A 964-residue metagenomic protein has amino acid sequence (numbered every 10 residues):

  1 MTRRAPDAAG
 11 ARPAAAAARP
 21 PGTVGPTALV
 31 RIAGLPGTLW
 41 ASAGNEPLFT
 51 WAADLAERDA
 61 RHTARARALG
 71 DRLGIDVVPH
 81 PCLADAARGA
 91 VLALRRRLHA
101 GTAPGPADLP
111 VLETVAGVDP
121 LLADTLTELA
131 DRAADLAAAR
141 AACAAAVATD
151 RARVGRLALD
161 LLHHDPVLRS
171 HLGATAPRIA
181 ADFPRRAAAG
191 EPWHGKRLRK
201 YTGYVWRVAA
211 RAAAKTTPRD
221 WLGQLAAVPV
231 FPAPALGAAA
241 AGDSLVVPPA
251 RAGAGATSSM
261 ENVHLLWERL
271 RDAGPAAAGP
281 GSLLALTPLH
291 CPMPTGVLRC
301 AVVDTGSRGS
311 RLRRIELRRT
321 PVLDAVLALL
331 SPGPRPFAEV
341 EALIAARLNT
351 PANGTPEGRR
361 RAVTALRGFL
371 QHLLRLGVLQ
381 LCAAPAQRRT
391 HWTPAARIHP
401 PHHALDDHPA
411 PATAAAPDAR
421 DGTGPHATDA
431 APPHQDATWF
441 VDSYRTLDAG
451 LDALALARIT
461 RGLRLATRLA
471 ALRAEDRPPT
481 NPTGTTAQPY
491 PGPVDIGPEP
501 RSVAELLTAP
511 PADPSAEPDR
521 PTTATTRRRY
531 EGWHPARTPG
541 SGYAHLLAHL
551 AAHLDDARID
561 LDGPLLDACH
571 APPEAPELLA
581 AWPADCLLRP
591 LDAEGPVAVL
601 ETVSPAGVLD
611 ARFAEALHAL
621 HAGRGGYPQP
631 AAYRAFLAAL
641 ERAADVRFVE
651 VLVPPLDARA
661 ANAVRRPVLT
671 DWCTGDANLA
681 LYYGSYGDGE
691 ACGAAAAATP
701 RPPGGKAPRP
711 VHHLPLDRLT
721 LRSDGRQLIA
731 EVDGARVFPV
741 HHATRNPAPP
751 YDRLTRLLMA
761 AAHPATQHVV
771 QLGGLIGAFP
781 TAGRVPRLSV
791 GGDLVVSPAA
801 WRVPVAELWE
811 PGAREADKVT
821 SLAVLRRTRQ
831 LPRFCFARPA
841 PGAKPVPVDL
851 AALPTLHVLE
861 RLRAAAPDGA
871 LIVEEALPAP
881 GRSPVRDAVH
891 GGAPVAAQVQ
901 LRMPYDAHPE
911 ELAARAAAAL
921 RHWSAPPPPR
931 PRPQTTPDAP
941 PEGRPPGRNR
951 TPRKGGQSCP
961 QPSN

Functional and structural regions predicted by a protein language model:
M1-A256, P321, A352-T355, R359-R665 (+2 more regions): Type-3 copper protein
T257-R314: Long, low-complexity, charged/polar intrinsically disordered regions in eukaryotic proteins
V297-D304, T486, Q727-E731: Short polybasic amphipathic segments
V322-P332: Positively charged, polyanion-binding regions of nucleic-acid-associated proteins
P334-A346, G354-G358: Short acidic, hydrophobic short linear motifs in intrinsically disordered regions
G607-P845, L850-A851: C-terminal structured domains
E942, R948-N964: Short, Lys/Arg-enriched N-terminal segments with co-localized hydrophobic residues within the first ~10-30 amino acids
